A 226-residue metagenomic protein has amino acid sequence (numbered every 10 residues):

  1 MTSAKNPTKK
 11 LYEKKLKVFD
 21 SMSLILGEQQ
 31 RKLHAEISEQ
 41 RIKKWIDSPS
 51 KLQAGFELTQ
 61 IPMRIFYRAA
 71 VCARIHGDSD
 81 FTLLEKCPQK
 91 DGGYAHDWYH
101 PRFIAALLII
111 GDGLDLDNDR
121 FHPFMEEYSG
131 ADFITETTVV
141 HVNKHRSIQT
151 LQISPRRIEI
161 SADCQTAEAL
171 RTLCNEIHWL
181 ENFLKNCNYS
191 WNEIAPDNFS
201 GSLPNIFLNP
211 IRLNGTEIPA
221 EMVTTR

Functional and structural regions predicted by a protein language model:
M1-Q152: Divalent metal-dependent catalytic cores for phosphoryl transfer on phosphate-bearing substrates
K90, Y94-R226: C-terminal effector/catalytic modules and regulatory tails appended to multi-domain proteins
